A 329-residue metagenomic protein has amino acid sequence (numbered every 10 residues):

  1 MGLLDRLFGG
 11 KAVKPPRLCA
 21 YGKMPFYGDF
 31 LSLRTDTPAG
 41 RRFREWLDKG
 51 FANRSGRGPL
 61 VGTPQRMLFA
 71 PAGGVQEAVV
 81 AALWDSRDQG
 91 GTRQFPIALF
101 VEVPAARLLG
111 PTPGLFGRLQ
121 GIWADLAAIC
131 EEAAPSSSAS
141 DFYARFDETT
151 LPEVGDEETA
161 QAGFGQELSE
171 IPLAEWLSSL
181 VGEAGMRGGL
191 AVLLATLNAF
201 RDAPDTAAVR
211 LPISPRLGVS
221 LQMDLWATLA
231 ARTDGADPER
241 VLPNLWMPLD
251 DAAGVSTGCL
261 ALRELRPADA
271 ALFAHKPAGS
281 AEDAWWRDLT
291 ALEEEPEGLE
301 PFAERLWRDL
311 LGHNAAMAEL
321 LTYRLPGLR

Functional and structural regions predicted by a protein language model:
G2-K23, F30, E77-R329: Long protein-protein interaction modules used by eukaryotic assembly/scaffold proteins
K11-L68: N-terminal ordered "arm"
R34, A70, W84-S86: Structured loops at beta-to-helix junctions and adjacent beta-edge loops in soluble globular domains
D48, A72, S86-D88: An acidic- and aromatic-residue-enriched active-site/binding cleft used to recognize and process polar
Q65-E77: Short, charged, surface-exposed hinge/linker loops at domain edges that act as mobile lids or interdomain connectors
